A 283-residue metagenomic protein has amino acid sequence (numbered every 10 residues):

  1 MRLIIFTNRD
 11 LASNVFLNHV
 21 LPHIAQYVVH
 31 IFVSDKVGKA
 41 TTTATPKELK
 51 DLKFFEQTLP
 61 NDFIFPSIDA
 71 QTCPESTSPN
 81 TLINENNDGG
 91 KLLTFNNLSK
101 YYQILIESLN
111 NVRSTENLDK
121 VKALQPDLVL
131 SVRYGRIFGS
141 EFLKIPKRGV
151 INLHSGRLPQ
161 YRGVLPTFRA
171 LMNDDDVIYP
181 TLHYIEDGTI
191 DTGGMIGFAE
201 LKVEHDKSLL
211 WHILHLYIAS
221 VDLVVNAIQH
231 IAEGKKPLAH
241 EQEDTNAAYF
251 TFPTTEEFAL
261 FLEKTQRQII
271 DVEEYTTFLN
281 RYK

Functional and structural regions predicted by a protein language model:
M1-K283: One-carbon transfer enzymes
